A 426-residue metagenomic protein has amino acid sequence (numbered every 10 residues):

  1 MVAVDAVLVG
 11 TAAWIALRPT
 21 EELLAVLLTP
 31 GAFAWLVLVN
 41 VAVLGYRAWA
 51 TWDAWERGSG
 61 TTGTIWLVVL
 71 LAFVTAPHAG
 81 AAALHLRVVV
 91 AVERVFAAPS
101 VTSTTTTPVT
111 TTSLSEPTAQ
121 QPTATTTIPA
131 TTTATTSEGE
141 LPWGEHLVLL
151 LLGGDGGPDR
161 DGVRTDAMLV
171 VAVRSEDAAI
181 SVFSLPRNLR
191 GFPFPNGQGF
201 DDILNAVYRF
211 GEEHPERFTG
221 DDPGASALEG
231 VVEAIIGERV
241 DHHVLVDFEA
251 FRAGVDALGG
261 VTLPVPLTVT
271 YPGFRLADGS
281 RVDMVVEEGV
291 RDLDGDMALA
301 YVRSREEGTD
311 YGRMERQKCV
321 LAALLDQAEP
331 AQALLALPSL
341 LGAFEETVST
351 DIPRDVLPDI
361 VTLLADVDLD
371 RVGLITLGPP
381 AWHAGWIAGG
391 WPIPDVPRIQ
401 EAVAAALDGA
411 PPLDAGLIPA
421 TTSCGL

Functional and structural regions predicted by a protein language model:
V2-L17, E176, I399-V403, D414: Short intrinsically disordered, low-complexity coil segments enriched in acidic
A3, G31-W35, T62-W66, A333 (+1 more regions): Structural motif marking the loop-to-transmembrane transition
A3-R57: Membrane-embedded alpha-helical segments of integral membrane proteins
T20, A76-H78, D395: Hydrophobic residues in alpha-helical membrane-spanning segments
L28, L84-L426: Non-catalytic, solvent-exposed segments at the cell envelope interface
W52, E56-S59, Y208, I236: Generic hydrophobic/packing signal
G60-V90: Internal/C-terminal transmembrane anchor helices
